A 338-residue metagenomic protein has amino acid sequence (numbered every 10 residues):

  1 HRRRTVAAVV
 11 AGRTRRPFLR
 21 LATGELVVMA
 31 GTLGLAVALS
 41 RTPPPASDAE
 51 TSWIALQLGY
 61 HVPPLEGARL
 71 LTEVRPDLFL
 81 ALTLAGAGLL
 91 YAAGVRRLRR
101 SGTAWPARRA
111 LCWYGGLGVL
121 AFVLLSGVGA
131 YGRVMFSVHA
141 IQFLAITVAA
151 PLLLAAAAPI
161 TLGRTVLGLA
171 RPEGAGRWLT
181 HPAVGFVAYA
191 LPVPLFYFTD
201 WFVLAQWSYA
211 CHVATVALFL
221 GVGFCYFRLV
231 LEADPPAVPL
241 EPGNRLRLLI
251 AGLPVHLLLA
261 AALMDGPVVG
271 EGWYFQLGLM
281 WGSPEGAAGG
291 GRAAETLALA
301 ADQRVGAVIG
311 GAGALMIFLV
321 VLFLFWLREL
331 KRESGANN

Functional and structural regions predicted by a protein language model:
H1-N338: Alpha-helical membrane segments of multi-pass proteins
